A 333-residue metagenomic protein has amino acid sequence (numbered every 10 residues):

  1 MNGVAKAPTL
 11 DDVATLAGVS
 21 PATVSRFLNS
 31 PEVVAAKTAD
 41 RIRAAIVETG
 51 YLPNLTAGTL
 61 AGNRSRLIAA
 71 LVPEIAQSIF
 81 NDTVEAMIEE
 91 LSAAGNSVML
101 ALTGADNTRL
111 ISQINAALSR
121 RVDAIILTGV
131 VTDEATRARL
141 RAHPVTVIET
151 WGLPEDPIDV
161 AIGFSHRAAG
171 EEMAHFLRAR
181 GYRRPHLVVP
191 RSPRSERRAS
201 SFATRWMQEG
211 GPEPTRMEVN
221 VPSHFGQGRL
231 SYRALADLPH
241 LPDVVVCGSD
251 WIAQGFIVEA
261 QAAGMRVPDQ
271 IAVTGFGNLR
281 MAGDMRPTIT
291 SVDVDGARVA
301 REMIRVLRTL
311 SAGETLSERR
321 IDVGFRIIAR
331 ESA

Functional and structural regions predicted by a protein language model:
M1-S65: N-terminal helix-turn-helix DNA-binding module of bacterial transcription factors
V13-A14, I46, S192, I271 (+1 more regions): Append "Primarily bacterial transcriptional regulators
Y51-A116, R120-A124, A203: Amphipathic helical "hinge" segments at domain boundaries
L55, P73-D82, A101-R109, A161-E172 (+5 more regions): Hinge/beta->alpha junction and helix N-cap segments in small-molecule ligand-binding domains
R121-G129, H186-V189, E218, P239-S249 (+1 more regions): Periplasmic-binding protein-like
T128-E172, W251, G277-I289: Flexible loop/hinge segments that line or gate small-molecule binding clefts
R184, E213-R216, R266-V273: Short acidic capping loops at alpha-helix termini that bridge into adjacent secondary structure
L238-A333: Flexible loop/turn connectors
